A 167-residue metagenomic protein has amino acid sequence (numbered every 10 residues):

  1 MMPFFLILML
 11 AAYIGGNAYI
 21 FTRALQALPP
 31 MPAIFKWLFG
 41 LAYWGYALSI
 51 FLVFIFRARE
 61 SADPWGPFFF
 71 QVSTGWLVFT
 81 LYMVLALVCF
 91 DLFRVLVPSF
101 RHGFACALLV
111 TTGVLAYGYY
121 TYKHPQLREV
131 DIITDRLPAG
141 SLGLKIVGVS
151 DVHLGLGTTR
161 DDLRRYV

Functional and structural regions predicted by a protein language model:
M1-K123: Non-catalytic terminal accessory segments
Y120-V167: Membrane-interface segments at or immediately adjacent to transmembrane helices that form the boundary between
